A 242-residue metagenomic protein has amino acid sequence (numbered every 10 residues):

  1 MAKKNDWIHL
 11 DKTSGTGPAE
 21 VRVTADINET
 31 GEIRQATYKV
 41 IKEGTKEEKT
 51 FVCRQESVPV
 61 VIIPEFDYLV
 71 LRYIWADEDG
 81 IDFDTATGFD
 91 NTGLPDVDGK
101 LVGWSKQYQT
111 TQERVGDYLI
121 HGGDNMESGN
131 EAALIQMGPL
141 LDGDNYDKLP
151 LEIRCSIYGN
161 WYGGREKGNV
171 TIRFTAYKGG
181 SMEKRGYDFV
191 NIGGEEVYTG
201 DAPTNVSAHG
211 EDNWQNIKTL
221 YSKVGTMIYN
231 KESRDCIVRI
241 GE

Functional and structural regions predicted by a protein language model:
M1-R22: Surface-exposed binding patches on compact interaction domains or structured appendages
P18-R22, E48-T50, Y68-V70: Intrinsic-disorder/low-complexity, polar/charged segments enriched in Ser/Thr/Lys/Arg/Asp/Glu/Gln
V21, G31-G44: A short beta-strand micro-motif common to beta-rich folds, especially ectodomain repeats
D26, I41-T45, Y158-N160: Beta-strand-rich extracellular modules
E29-G31, G163-G164: Short beta-strands and strand-coil junctions in structured, solvent-facing domains, enriched
R34, E47-F51, R185: Short beta-strand segments
T45-V60: C-terminal edge beta-strand
P59-E242: Intrinsic-disorder/low-complexity signal
